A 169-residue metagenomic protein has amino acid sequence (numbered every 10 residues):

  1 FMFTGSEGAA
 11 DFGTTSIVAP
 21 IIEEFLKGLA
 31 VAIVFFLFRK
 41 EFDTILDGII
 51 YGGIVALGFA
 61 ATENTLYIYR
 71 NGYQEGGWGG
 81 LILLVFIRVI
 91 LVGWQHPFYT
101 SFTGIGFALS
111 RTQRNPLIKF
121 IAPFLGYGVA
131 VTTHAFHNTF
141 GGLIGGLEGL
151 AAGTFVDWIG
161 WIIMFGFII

Functional and structural regions predicted by a protein language model:
F1-I169: Hydrophobic alpha-helical segments at protein termini of multi-pass membrane proteins
